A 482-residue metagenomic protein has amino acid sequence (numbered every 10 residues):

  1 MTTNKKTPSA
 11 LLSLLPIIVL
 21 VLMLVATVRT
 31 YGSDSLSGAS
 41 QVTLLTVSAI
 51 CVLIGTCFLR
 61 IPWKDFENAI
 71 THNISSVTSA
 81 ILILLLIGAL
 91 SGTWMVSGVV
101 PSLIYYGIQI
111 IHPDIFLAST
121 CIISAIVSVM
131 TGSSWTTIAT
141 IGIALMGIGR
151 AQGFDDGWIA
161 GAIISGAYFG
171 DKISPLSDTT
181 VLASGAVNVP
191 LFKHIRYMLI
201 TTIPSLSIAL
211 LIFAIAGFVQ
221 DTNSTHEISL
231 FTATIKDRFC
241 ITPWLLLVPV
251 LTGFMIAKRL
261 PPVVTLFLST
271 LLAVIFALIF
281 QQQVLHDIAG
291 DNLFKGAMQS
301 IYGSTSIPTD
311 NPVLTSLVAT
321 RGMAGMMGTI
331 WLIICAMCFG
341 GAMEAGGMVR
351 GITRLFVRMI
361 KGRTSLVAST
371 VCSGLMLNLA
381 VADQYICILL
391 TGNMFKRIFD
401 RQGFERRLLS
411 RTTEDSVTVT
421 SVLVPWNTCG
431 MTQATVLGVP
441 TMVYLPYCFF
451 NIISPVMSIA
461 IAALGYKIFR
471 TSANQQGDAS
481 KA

Functional and structural regions predicted by a protein language model:
M1-L84, I200-L210, G217-C335, Q476-A482: Hydrophobic transmembrane alpha-helices of multi-pass small-molecule transporters
T2, K6, A10-S13, L53-K64 (+9 more regions): Alpha-helical transmembrane segments of multi-pass membrane transport proteins
K5-S9, Y105-H112, M130-S134, T232-I241 (+2 more regions): Short, amphipathic, aromatic/basic-enriched membrane-interface segments that mark the entry/exit of transmembrane
L20, T43, V47, C51 (+25 more regions): Alpha-helical transmembrane segments in multi-pass membrane proteins
L59-I61, S75-S76, V96, G153-G157 (+6 more regions): Juxtamembrane helix-boundary/capping and inter-helix hinge elements in multi-pass membrane proteins
L59-R150, P308-K396: Membrane-embedded alpha-helical segments and adjacent helix-loop junctions characteristic of multi-pass solute
I110-I200, P204, S373-D415, A479-A482: Hydrophobic transmembrane alpha-helices that form the pore/transport pathway of multi-pass ion and small-solute
K172-P175, A183-A233, W244, R401 (+1 more regions): Juxtamembrane and boundary regions of transmembrane helices in multi-pass small-molecule transporters and channels
